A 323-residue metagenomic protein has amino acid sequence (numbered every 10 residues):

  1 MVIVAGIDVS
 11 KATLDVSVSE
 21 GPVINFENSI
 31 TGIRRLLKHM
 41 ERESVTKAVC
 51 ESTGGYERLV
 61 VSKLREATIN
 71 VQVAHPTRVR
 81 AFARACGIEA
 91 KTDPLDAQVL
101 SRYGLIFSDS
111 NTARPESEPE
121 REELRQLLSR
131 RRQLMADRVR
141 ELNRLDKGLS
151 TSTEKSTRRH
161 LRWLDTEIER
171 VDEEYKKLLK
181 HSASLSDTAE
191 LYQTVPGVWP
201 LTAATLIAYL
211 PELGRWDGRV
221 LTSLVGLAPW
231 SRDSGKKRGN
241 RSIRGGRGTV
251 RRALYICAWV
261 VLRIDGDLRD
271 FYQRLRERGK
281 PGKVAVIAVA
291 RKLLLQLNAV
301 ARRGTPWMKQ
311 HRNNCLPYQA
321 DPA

Functional and structural regions predicted by a protein language model:
M1-R158, R162-D165, R263, V284: Phosphate- and other anionic-substrate recognition elements at nucleic-acid/protein interfaces
F26, P200, T205-R278, G282 (+2 more regions): Phosphate-backbone recognition surface of nucleic-acid-processing proteins
V99, S156-R159, W163, T205 (+5 more regions): Amphipathic alpha-helical interaction segments
L100, L134, L254, G279 (+1 more regions): A residue-level signal for conserved active-site and pocket-lining positions in enzyme catalytic cores
R102-D109, V139, G226-W230, W259 (+2 more regions): Non-catalytic alpha-helical coupling and interface elements of nucleotide-dependent molecular machines and regulators
Y103, L124-R125, L206, A253-A258 (+1 more regions): Short alpha-helical scaffolding segments that buttress acidic/His motifs in well-ordered protein cores
L142, K147-L201, L210, L262-D265: Helix-hairpin-helix/helix-loop-helix acidic hairpins
E277-H311: Charged substrate- and nucleic-acid-binding regions of tRNA-handling and nucleotidyl-transfer enzymes, centered on
